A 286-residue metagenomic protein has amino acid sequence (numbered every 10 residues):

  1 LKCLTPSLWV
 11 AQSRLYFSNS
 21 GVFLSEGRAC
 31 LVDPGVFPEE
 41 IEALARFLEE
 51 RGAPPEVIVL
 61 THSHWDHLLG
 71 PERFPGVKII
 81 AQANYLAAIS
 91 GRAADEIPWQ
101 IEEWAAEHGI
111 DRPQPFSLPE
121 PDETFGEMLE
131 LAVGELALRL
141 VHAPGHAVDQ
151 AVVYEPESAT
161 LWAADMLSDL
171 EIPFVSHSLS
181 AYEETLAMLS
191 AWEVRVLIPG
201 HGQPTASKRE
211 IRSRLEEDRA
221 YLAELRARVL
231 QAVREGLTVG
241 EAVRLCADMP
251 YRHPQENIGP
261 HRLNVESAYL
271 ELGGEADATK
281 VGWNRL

Functional and structural regions predicted by a protein language model:
L1-R46, E50, V152-D165: Conserved beta-strand hairpin/beta-sheet module of binuclear metal-dependent hydrolase folds, prominently
V32-G35, E56-H64, I80-A83, H142-P144 (+2 more regions): Active-site neighborhood of phospho(di)ester-bond hydrolases with catalytic His/Asp-centered motifs
F37-E39, S63-L69, L86-I89, A147-Q150 (+2 more regions): Active-site environment of divalent metal-dependent phosphoester hydrolases
I41-E42, R46-G126, E130: Active-site HxH/HxHxD metal-binding segment of metal-dependent hydrolases
F74, A181-E241, L245: Divalent-metal (often Zn2+) His-rich catalytic cores of metallo-beta-lactamase-fold enzymes
G126-E155: Core dinuclear metal-dependent hydrolase active-site scaffold
A151-M166, A181, T185-V194: Metal-dependent phosphodiesterase/nuclease catalytic metal-binding core
Q231-L286: C-terminal regulatory/interaction regions
